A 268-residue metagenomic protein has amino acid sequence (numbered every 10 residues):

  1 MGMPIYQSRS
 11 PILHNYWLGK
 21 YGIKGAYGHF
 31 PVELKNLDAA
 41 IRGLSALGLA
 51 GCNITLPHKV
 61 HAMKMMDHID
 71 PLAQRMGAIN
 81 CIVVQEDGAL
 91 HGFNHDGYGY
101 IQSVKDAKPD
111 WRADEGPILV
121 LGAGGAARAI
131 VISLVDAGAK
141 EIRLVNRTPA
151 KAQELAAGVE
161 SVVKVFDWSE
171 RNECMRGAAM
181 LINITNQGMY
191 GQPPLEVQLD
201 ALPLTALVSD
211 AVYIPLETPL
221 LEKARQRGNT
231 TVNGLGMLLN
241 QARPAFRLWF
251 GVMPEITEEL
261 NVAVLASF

Functional and structural regions predicted by a protein language model:
M1-P109: Phosphate/diphosphate ligand-binding glycine-rich loop within oxidoreductases
G2, N94-G97, V104, D114-A139 (+1 more regions): Glycine-rich adenosine-cofactor-binding loop
A50, I54-H61, G124, N186-Y190 (+1 more regions): Short glycine-rich anion-binding loops that position phosphate/pyrophosphate groups of nucleotides and phosphorylated
D110-P117, P203-L204: Short helix-loop-beta connector
D136-E141, Q226-T230: Conserved S-adenosyl-L-methionine
A139-V159: NAD(P)-binding Rossmann-fold cofactor-contacting core
S161-T231: Rossmann-like adenosine-cofactor binding region
L207, A211-F268: Adenosine-phosphate binding glycine-rich loop
